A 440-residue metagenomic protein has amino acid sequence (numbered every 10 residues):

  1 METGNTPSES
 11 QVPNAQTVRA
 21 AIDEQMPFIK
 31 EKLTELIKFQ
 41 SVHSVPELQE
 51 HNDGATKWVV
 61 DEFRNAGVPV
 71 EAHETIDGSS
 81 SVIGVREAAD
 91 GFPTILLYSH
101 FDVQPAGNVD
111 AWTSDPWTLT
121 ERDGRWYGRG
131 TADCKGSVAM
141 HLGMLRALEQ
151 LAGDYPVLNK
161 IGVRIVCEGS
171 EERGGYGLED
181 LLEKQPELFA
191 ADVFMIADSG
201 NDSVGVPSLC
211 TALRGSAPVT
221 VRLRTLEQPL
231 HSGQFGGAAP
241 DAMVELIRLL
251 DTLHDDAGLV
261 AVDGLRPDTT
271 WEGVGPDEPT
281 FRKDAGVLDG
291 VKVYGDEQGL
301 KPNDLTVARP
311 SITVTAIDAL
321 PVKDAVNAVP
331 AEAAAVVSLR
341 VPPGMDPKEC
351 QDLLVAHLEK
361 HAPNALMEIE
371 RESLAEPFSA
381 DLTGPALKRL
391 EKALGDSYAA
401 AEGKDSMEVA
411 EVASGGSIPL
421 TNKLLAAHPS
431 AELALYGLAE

Functional and structural regions predicted by a protein language model:
E2-V109, E332-V336, E349-Q351: N-terminal helical capping/dimerization or prosegment-like subdomains of hydrolases acting on amide or phosphate bonds
F92-R164: Active-site metal-coordination/substrate-binding segment of hydrolases, especially metallo-dependent peptidases
L158-D241: Histidine/acidic-residue-rich, glycine-tolerant segments that coordinate divalent metal ions
T211, S232-I317, M345-L366: Acidic-enriched catalytic cores of C-N bond-cleaving enzymes acting on peptides and small amides
R222, L246, I317, V329-A333 (+1 more regions): Zn-dependent metallopeptidase/amidohydrolase metal-coordination segment
A238-A239, D324-A331: Short, solvent-exposed beta-strand/turn "edge" segments of beta-rich domains on protein surfaces
R340-P342, E368-T383, S414-G415: A short beta-alpha structural unit
F378-S397: Short, low-order "capping/linker" segments at domain edges
